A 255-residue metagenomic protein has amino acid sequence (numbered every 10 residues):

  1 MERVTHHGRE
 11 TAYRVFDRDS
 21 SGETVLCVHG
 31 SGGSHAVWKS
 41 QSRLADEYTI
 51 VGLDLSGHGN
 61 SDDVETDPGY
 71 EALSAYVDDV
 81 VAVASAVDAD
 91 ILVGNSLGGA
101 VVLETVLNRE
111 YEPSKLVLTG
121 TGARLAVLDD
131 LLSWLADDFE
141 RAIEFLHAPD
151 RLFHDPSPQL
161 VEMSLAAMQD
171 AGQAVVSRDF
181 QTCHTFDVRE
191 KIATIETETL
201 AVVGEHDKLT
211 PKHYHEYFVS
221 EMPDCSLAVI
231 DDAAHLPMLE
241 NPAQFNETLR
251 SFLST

Functional and structural regions predicted by a protein language model:
T5-D67: Conserved HGGG/HGGXW glycine-rich cap/lid loop of the alpha/beta-hydrolase fold
S40, V51-V93, E247: Active-site loop/oxyanion-hole signature of alpha/beta-hydrolase fold enzymes
G94, G98, V102: Gly/Ala-rich beta-loop-alpha elbow adjacent to hydrolase catalytic centers
L103-F145: Flexible "cap/lid" loop of the alpha/beta hydrolase fold
W134-T194: Conserved alpha/beta-hydrolase catalytic His-Asp/Glu region
I195, A201-V203, D207: Short beta-strand/loop motif that positions the catalytic acidic residue of the alpha/beta-hydrolase fold
K208-Y214: Conserved alpha/beta-hydrolase "acid-adjacent" motif
C225-T255: Catalytic active-site module of serine/aspartate enzymes centered on a nucleophile-bearing elbow/loop
